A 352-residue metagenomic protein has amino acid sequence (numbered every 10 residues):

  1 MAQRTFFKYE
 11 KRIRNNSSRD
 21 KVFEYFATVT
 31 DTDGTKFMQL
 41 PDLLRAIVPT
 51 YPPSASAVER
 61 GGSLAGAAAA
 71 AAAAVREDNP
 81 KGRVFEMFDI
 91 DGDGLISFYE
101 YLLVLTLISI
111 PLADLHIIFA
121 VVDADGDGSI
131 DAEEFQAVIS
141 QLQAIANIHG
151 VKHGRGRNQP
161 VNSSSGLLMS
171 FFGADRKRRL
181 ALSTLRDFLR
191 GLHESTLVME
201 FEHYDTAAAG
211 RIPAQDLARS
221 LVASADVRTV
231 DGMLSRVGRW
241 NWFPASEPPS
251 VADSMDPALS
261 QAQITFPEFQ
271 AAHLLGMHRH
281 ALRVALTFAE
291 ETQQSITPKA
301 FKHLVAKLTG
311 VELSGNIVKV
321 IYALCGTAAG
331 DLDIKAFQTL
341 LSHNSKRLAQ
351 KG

Functional and structural regions predicted by a protein language model:
M1-T5: N-terminal mitochondrial targeting presequence
S18-D42, A46, A57-D93, F98 (+14 more regions): Primarily EF-hand calcium-binding motifs
G310-I317, N344-G352: Eukaryotic, compositionally biased intrinsically disordered regions
